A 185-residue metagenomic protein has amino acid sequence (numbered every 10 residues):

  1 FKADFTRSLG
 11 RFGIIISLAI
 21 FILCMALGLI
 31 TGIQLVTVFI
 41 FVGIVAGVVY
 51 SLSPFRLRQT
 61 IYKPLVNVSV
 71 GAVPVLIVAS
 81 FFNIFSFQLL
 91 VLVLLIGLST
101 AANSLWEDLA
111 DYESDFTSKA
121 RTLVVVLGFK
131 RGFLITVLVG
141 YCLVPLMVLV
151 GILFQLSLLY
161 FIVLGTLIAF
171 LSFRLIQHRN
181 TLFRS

Functional and structural regions predicted by a protein language model:
F1-S185: Multi-pass alpha-helical membrane architecture of UbiA-family and related isoprenoid/lipid prenyltransferases
